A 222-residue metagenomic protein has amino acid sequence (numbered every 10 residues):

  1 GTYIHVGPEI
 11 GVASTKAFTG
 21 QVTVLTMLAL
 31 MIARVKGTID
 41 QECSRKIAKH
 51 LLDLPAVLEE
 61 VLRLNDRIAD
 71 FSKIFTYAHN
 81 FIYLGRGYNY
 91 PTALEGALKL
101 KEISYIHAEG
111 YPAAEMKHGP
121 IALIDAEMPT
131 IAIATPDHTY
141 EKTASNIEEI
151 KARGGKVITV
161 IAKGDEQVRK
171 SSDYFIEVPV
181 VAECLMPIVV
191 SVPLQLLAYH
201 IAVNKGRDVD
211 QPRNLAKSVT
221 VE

Functional and structural regions predicted by a protein language model:
G1-I4, V168-A182: Active-site regions of enzymes building and remodeling cell-envelope glycoconjugates
G1-P129, V203-E222: Active-site phosphate/pyrophosphate-binding segments
G7, Y88, P136-H138, V181: Short glycine-rich anion-binding loops that position phosphate/pyrophosphate groups of nucleotides and phosphorylated
G11-T15, P120, K142, C184-S191: Short, charged, surface-exposed secondary-structure boundary motifs
L28, L100, I150, V157 (+1 more regions): Hydrophobic, well-ordered secondary-structure elements that form the walls of internal hydrophobic environments
H107-R169, Y174: Generic long, charged, amphipathic alpha-helical segments
K156, R169-S171, V181-E222: Generic C-terminus detector
